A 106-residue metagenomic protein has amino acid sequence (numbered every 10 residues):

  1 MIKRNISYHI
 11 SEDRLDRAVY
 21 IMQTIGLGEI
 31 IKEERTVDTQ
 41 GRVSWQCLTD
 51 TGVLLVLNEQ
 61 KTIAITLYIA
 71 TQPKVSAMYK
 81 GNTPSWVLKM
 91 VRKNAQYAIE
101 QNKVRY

Functional and structural regions predicted by a protein language model:
M1-Y106: Ribonuclease/tRNase effector modules and their secretory precursors
